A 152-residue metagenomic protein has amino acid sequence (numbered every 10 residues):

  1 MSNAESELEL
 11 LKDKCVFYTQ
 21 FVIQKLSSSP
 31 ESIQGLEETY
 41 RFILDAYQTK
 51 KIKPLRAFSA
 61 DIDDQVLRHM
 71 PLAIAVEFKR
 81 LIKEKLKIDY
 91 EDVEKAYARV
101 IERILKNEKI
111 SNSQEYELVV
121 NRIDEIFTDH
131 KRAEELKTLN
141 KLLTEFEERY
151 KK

Functional and structural regions predicted by a protein language model:
S2-E9: N-terminal, leucine/charged-rich tether regions that mediate assembly and partner docking in large macromolecular
A4, T19, L36, A75 (+3 more regions): Short amphipathic alpha-helical segments that mediate assembly, nucleic-acid/protein binding, or membrane association
K12, E37, R56-S59, V120 (+1 more regions): Generic structural concept
C15-V66: N-terminal interaction modules that seed assembly of large macromolecular complexes
V22-L26, I62, V66, K85 (+3 more regions): Generic structural signal for hydrophobic core residues of well-folded globular domains
S27-E31, I52, L72, K109 (+1 more regions): Charged, low-complexity interaction regions
L44-E108: Short basic alpha-helical hairpin corresponding to helix-turn-helix/winged-helix-like nucleic-acid-binding
Y90-K152: Amphipathic alpha-helical packing elements
